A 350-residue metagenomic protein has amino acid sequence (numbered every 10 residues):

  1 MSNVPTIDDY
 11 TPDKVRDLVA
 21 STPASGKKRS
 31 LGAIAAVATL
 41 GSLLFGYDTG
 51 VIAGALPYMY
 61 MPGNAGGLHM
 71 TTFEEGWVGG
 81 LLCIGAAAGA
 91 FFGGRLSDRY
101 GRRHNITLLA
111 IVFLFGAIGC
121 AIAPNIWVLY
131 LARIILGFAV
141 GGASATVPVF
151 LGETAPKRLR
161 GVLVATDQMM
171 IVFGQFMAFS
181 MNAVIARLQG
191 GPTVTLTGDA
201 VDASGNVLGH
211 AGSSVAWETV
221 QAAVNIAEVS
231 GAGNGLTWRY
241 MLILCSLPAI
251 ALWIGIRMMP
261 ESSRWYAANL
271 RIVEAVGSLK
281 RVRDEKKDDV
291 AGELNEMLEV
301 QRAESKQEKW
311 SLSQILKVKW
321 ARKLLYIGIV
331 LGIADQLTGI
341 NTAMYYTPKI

Functional and structural regions predicted by a protein language model:
S2-E285, D289-I350: Transmembrane-helix signature of 12-pass secondary carriers
